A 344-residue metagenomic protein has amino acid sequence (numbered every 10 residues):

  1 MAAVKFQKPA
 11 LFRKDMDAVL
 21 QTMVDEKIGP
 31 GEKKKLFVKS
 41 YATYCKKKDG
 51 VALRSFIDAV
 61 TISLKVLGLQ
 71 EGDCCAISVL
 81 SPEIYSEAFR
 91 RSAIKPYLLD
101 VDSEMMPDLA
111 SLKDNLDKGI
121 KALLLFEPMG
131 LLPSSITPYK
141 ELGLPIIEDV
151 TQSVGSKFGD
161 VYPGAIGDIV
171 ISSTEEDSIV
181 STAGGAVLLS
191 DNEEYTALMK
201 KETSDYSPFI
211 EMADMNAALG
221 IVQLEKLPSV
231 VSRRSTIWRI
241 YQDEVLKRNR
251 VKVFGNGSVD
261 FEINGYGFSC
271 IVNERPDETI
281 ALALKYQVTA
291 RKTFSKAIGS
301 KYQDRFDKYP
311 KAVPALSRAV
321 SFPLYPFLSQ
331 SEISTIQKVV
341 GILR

Functional and structural regions predicted by a protein language model:
M1-I28, P323: N-terminal "arm"/small-domain region of PLP-dependent enzymes with the aminotransferase-like
K27-C74, Y85-S92, L98: Phosphate-binding glycine-rich loop
K35-K39, Y44-K48, A122-F126, E193-R344: PLP-dependent aminotransferase class I/II
A76, Y97, I146-I147, I171 (+3 more regions): Structural detector of well-ordered beta-strand residues that form the stable sheet scaffold of enzyme domains
S78, P145, F322-L324: Short, proline-centered helix/strand-breaking motifs
V79, Y97-D102: Short beta->alpha connector loops at strand-helix junctions that form conserved, small/polar/Pro-enriched
S103-T182, L188-E194: Active-site phosphate-binding strand-loop segment of PLP-dependent enzymes
